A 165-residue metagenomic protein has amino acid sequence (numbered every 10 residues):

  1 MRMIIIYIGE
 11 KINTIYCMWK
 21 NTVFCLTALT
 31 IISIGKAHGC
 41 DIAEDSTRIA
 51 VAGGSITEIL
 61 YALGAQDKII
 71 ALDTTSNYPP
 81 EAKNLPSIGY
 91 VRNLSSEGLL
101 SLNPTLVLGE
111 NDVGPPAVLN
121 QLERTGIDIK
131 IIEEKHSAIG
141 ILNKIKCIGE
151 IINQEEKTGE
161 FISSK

Functional and structural regions predicted by a protein language model:
I4-E58, Q154-K165: Bacterial Sec-exported substrate-binding components of ABC uptake systems
C40-D41, Y61, P79, Q121: Short secondary-structure boundary/capping segments
D41-R48, A117-K165: Extracytoplasmic substrate-binding proteins
R48-P116, K130: A short, structured surface patch at a secondary-structure boundary
